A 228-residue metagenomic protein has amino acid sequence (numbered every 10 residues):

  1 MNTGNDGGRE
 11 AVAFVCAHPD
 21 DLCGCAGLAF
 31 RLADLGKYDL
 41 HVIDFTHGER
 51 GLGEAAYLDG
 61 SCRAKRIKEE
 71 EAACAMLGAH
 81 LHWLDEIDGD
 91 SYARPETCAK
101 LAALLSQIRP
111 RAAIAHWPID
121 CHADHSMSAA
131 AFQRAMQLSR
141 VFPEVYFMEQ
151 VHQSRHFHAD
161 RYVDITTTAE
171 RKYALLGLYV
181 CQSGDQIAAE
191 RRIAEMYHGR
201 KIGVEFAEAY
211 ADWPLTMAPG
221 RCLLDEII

Functional and structural regions predicted by a protein language model:
M1-I108, Q137-V141, E226: Active-site rim/loop-helix segments in enzyme catalytic domains that contact anionic ligands
M1-N5, E69, M76-L77, F142-I228: The feature marks non-catalytic terminal segments
A17, W117-P118, Q150: Histidine-centered beta-alpha loop that forms part of the nucleotide-sugar donor binding/catalytic region in diverse
L22, E49-L52, G89, P118-H125 (+1 more regions): Active-site environment of divalent metal-dependent phosphoester hydrolases
G27-R31, E69-A72, E96, K100-A103 (+6 more regions): Alpha-helical elements of Rossmann-like donor-binding domains used by nucleotide-donor carbohydrate transfer enzymes
C62-K65, A123, T166: Active-site metal-coordination segments of metallo-dependent hydrolases
A93-R94, D124-M127, F157-D160: A short secondary-structure junction signal
K100-E144: Active-site adenylate/phosphate-handling loop in enzymes that bind or generate adenylated species
